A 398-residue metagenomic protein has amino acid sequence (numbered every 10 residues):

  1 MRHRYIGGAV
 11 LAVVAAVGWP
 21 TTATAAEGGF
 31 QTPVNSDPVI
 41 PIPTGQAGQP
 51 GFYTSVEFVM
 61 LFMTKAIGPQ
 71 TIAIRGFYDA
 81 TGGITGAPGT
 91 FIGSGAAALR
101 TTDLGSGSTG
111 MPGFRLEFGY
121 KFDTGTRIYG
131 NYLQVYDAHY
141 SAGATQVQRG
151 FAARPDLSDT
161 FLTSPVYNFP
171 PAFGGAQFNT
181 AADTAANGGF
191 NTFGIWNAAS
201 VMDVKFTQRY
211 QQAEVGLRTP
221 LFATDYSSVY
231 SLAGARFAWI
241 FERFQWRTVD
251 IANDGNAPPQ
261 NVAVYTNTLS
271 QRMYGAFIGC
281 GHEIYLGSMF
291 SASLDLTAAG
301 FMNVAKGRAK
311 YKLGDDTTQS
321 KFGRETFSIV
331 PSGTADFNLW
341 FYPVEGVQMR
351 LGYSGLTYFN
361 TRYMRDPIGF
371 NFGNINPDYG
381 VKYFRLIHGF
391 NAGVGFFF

Functional and structural regions predicted by a protein language model:
A23-S55, T219: Outer-membrane beta-barrel biogenesis signature
I42-F52, K65-P69, K121-G125, Y129 (+3 more regions): Short loop/turn motifs that connect adjacent beta-strands in outer-membrane beta-barrel proteins
F52, P112-L116, Q211-V215, Y274-I278 (+2 more regions): Hydrophobic, lipid-facing positions within transmembrane beta-strands of outer-membrane proteins
F52-V56, T126-G130, V229-A235, A276-I278 (+4 more regions): Transmembrane beta-strands of outer-membrane beta-barrel proteins
M60, Y120-F122, T219-L221, H282-I284 (+2 more regions): Residue-level signature of outer-membrane beta-barrel architecture
M60-T64, Y132-A138, F237-F241, A298-K306 (+2 more regions): Transmembrane beta-strands of outer-membrane beta-barrel pores
I67-G76, T81-T109, Y136-Y210, I240-R272 (+3 more regions): Extracellular/periplasm-exposed beta-strand and loop segments of Gram-negative cell-envelope proteins, dominated by
F384-F398: Outer-membrane beta-barrel "beta-signal"
